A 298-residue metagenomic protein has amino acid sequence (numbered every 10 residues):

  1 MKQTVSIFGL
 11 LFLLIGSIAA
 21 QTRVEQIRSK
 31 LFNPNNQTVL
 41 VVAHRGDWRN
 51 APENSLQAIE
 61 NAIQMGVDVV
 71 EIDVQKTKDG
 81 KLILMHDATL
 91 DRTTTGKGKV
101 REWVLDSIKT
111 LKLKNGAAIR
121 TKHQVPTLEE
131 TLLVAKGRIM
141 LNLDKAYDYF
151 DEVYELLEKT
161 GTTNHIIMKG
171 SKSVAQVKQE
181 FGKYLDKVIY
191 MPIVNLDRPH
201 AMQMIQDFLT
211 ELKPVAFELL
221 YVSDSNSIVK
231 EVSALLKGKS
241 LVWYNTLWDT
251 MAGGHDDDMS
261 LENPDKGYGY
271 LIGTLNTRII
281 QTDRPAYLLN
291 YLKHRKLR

Functional and structural regions predicted by a protein language model:
M1-V24: Bacterial Sec-dependent N-terminal signal peptides
A20-R298: Phosphate-group recognition and catalysis centered on beta-loop-alpha active-site segments
